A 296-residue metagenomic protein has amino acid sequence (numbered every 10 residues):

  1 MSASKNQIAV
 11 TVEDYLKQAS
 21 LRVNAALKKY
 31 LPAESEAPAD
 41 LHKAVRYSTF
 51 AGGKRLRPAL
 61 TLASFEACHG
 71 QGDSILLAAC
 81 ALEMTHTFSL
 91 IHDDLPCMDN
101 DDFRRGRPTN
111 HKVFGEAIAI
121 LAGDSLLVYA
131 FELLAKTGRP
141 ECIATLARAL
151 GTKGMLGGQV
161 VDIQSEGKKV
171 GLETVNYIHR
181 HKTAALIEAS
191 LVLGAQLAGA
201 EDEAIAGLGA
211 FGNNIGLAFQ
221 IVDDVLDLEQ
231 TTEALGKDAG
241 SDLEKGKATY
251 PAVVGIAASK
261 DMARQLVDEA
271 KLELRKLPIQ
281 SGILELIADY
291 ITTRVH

Functional and structural regions predicted by a protein language model:
M1-L31: N-terminal amphipathic/basic leader segments beginning at the initiator methionine
L21, L31-L274, I279-V295: Mg2+-dependent prenyl diphosphate-binding active-site environment of isoprenoid biosynthetic enzymes
